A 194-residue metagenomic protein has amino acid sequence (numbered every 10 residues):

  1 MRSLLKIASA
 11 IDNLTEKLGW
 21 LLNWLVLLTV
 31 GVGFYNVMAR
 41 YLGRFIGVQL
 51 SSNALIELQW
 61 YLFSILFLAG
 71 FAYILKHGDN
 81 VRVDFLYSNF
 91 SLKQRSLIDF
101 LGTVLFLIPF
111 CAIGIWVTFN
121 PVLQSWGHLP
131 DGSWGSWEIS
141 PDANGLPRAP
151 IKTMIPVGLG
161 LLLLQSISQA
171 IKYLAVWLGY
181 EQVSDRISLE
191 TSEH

Functional and structural regions predicted by a protein language model:
M1-H194: Alpha-helical transmembrane segments and membrane-interface helix-loop junctions in multi-pass membrane proteins
